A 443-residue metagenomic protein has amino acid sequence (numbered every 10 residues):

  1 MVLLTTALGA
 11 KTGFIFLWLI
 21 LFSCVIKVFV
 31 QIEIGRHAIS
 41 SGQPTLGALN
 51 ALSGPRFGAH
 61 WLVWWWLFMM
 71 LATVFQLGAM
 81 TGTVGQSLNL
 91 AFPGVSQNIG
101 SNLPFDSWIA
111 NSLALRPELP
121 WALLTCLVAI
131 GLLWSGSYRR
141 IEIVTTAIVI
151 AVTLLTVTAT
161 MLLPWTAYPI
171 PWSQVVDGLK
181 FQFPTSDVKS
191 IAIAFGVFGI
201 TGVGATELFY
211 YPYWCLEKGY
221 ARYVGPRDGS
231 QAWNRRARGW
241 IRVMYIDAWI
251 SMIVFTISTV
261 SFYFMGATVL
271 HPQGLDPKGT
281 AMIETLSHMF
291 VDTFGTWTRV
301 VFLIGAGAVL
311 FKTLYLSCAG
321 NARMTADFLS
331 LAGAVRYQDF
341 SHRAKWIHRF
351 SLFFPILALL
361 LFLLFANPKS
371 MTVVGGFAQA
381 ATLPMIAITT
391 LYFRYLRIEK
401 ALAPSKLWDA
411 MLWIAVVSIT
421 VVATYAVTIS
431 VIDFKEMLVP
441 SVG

Functional and structural regions predicted by a protein language model:
M1-S23, T280-S287: Transmembrane helix-boundary motif of multi-pass solute transporters/channels
T5-A7, I32-G58, Q86-G100, R222 (+4 more regions): Flexible loop linkers connecting adjacent transmembrane helices in multi-pass alpha-helical membrane transporters
L19-L52, W65-G78, L316: Juxtamembrane transmembrane-helix boundary signature
A59-A110, L310-L329, N367-S370, T420: Hydrophobic transmembrane alpha-helices that form the core helical bundles of multi-pass secondary transporters
Q86, L90, W108, T125-I148 (+5 more regions): Membrane-water interface regions at transmembrane-helix termini and the short interhelical loops of multi-pass membrane
S101-L124, W297, L329-L364: Loop-to-transmembrane helix boundary motifs in multi-pass membrane proteins
V144-A147, A319, D327, G333 (+3 more regions): C-terminal membrane-solvent junction of multi-pass transporters and transport-like membrane proteins
I150-K189, A194, V203-Y213, A387-K400 (+1 more regions): Hydrophobic alpha-helical segments and their helix-loop junctions in multi-pass secondary transporters
